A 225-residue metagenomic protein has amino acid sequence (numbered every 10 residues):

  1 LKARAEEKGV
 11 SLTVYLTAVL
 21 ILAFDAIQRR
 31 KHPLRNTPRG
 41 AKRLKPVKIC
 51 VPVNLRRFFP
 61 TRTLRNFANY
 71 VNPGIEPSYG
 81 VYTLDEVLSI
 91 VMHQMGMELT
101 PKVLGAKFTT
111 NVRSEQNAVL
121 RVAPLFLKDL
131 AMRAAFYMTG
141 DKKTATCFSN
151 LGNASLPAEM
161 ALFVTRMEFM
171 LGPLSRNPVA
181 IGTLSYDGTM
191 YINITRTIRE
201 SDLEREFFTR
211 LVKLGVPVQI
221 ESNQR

Functional and structural regions predicted by a protein language model:
L1-V10: Flexible, P/S/T/G-rich "lid" or insertion loops adjacent to the active sites of thioester-utilizing
K2, D25-R225: Acyl-thioester-dependent acyl-group transfer interface
L12-L20: Short amphipathic alpha-helical segments
